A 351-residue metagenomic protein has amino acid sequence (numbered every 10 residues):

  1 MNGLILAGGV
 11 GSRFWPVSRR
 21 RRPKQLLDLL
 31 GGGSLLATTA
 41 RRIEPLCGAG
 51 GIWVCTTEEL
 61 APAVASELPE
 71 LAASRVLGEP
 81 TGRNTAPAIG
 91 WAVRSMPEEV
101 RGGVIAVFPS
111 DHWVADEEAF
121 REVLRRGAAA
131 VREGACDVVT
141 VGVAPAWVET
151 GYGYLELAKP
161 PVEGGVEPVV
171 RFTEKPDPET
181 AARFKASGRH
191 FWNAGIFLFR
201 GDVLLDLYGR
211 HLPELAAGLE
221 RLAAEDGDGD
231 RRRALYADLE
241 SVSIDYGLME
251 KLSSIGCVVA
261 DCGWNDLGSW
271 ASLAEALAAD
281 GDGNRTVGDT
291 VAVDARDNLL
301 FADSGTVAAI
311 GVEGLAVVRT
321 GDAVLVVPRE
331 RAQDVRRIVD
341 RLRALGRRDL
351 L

Functional and structural regions predicted by a protein language model:
M1-I5, R13-P23, D28-R125, A129 (+4 more regions): Conserved N-terminal catalytic core of the sugar/cofactor nucleotidyltransferase
M1-N2, A49-G50, A72-A73, V100-G103 (+11 more regions): Short coil/turn connectors at secondary-structure junctions
G8, T57-E58, P80, F108-S110 (+12 more regions): Fold-independent oxyanion-binding glycine-rich loops and adjacent beta-strand/coil segments at enzyme active sites
L36, A92, D111, L155 (+3 more regions): Residue-level signal for inorganic ion chemistry
W53, I105, R189, I196-F197 (+2 more regions): A residue-level structural signature of the nucleotidyltransferase/glycosyltransferase Rossmann-like core
G82-P87, W147-E149, P178-T180, W264-D266: A short acidic, often aromatic-flanked loop/helix-cap motif at beta-alpha or helix-coil junctions that lines enzyme
D116-L239, G256, R329: Conserved core of the sugar-phosphate nucleotidyltransferase
G201-L351: Left-handed beta-helix
